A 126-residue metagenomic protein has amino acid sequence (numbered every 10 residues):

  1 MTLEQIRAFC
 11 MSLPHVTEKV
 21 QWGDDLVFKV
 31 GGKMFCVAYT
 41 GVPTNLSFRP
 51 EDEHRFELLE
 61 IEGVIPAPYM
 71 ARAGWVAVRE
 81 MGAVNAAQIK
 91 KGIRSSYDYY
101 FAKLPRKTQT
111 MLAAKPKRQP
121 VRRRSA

Functional and structural regions predicted by a protein language model:
M1-A126: Charge-dense, helix-prone N-terminal extensions
